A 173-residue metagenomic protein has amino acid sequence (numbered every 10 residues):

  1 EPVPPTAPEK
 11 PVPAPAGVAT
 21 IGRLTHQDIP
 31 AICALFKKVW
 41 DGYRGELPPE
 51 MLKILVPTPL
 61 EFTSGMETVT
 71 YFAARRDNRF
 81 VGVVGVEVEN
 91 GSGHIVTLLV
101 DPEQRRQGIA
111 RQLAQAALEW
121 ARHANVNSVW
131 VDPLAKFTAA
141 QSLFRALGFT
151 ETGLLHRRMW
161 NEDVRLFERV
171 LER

Functional and structural regions predicted by a protein language model:
E1-P30, R169-R173: Conserved N-terminal entry element of GNAT/NAT acetyltransferase domains
H26-I29, C33-T97, D101-E103, A114-A116 (+3 more regions): Acetyl-CoA-dependent GNAT
L52-K53, F137-T138, W160-N161: Short secondary-structure capping/turn micro-motifs that flank functional sites
R79, T97, D101-Q115, A124 (+2 more regions): Conserved glycine-rich acetyl-CoA-binding loop
V88, P133-A135: A cross-domain feature marking catalytic cores of carbohydrate-active enzymes and several ubiquitous metabolic/repair
Q107, R111, W130, D163-E172: Accessory recognition modules or surfaces
A121-P133: Conserved GNAT acetyl-CoA-binding A-motif
W130-P133, R145, T150-L166: Conserved catalytic-core motifs of GNAT/GCN5-like acyltransferases
